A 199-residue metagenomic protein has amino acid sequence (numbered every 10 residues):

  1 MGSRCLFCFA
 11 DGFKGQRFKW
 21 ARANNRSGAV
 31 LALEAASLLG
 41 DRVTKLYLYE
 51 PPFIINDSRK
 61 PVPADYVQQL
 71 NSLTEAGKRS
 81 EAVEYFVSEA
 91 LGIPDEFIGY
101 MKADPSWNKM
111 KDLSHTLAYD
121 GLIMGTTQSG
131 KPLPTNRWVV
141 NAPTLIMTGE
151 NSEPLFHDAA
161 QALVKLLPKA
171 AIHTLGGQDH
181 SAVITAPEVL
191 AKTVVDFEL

Functional and structural regions predicted by a protein language model:
M1-A23, S27, K192: Active-site loop/oxyanion-hole signature of alpha/beta-hydrolase fold enzymes
M1-G2, A23, V30, A82 (+3 more regions): Structured catalytic cores of enzymes that bind and process phosphorylated ligands/cofactors
C5-D11, Q69, E81, Y85 (+4 more regions): Alpha-helical elements of Rossmann-like donor-binding domains used by nucleotide-donor carbohydrate transfer enzymes
G15-K60: Conserved hydrolase catalytic core segment
E34-D41, K165, K192, D196: Short, well-ordered alpha-helices that flank and scaffold nucleotide-derived cofactor binding pockets
P51, I55-N108, Y119-G125: Helix-rich cap/lid subdomain of alpha/beta-hydrolase
S106-L166, A171-G177, A182: Conserved serine/cysteine hydrolase catalytic core
A159, V183-E198: Post-His helix in hydrolase/transferase enzymes
